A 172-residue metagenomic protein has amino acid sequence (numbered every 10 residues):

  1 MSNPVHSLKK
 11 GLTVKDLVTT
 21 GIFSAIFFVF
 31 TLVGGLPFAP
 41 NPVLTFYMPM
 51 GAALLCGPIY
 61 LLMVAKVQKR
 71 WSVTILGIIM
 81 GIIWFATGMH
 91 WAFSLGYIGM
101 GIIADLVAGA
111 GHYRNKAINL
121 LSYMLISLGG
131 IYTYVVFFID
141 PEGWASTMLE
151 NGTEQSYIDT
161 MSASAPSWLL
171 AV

Functional and structural regions predicted by a protein language model:
S2-W71, I75: Hydrophobic transmembrane alpha-helices
S7-K15, P40, L44, M48 (+6 more regions): Juxtamembrane/transmembrane-helix boundary motifs in multi-pass membrane proteins
L8, V29, Y97-V135: Short helix-perturbing small/polar motifs within transmembrane alpha-helices
T20-F23, T45-A53, G57, V73-M80 (+4 more regions): Alpha-helical transmembrane segments of multi-pass membrane proteins, especially transporters and channels
S24-L32, I79-T87, L125-V135: Aromatic-anchored segments of alpha-helical transmembrane domains
G35-N41, M80-A108: Interfacial aromatic-anchored transmembrane helix boundaries in multi-pass membrane proteins
T45, L120-V172: Membrane-embedded alpha-helical hairpins and interfacial helices in multi-pass inner-membrane proteins
C56, T74, M80, W84 (+2 more regions): Hydrophobic, aromatic-enriched alpha-helical segments typical of multi-pass transmembrane helices
